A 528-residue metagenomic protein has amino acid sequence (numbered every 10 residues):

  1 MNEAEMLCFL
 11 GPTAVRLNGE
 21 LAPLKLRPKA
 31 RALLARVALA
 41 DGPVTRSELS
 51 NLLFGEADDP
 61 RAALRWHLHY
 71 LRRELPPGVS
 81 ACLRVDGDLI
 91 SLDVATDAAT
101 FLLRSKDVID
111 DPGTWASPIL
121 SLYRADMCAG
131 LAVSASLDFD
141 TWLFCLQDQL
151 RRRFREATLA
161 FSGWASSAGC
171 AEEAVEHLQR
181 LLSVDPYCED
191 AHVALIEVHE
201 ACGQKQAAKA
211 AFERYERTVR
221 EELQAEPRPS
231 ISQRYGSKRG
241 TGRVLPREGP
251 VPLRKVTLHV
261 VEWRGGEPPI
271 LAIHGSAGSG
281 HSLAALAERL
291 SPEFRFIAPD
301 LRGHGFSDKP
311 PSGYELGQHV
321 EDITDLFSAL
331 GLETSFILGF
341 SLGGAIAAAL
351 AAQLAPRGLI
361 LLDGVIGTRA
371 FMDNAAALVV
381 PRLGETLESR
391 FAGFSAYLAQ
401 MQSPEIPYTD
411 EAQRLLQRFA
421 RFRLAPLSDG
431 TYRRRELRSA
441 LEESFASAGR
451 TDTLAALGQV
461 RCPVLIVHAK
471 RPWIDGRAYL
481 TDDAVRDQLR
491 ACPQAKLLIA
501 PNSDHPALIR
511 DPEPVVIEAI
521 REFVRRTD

Functional and structural regions predicted by a protein language model:
M1-K29, A81-L89: Short boundary/linker motifs that mark transitions into or out of structured domains
A22-L24, P28, A35, L39 (+3 more regions): Intrinsically disordered, charged and Pro/Gly-enriched terminal/linker segments that flank large helical-solenoid
H259-K309: Conserved HGGG/HGGXW glycine-rich cap/lid loop of the alpha/beta-hydrolase fold
A298-L338, L342, I509: Active-site loop/oxyanion-hole signature of alpha/beta-hydrolase fold enzymes
L359-A392: Flexible "cap/lid" loop of the alpha/beta hydrolase fold
A392-D475, L480: Alpha/beta-hydrolase
V464-S503: Conserved loop-alpha-helix segment in the C-terminal half of the alpha/beta-hydrolase fold that carries the catalytic
A500-P512: Catalytic histidine-centered segment of alpha/beta-hydrolase-like enzymes
